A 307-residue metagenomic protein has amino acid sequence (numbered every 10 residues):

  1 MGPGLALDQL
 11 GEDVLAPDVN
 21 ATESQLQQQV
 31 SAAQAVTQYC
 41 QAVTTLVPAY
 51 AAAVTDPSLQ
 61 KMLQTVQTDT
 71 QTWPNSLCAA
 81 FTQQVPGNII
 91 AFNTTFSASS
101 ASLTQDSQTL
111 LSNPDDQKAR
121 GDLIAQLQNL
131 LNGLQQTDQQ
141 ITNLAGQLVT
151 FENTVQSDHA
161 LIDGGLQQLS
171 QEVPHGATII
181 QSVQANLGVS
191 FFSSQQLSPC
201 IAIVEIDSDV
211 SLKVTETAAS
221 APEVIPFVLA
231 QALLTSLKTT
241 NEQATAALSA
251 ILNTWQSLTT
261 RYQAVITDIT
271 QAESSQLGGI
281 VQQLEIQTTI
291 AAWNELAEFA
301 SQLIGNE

Functional and structural regions predicted by a protein language model:
M1-H159, P226-E307: An N-terminally focused, membrane-permeabilizing/fusogenic/translocator signature enriched in pore-forming
F151-K238: Long, amphipathic, heptad-repeat alpha-helical coiled-coil stalk/linker regions
